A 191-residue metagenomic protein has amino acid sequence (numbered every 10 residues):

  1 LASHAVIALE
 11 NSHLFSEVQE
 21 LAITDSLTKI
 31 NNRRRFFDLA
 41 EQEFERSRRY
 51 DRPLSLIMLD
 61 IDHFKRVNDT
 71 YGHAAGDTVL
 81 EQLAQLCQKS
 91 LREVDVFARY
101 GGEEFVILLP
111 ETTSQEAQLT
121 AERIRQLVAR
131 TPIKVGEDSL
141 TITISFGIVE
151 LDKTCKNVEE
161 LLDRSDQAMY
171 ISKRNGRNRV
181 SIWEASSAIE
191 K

Functional and structural regions predicted by a protein language model:
A2-V6: Allosteric cytosolic regulatory segments
S16-D38, L59-G72, E81: Conserved nucleotide-binding and Mg2+-coordinating catalytic segments in signaling enzymes
F36, A40-E41, L80, A84-C87 (+2 more regions): Heptad-repeat coiled-coil signal-transmission/dimerization helices
L39-Y71, C87, A98: Active-site-proximal structural segments of metal-dependent nucleotidyl cyclase/transferase enzymes
A75-V96, E104, R123, V128: Active-site-proximal alpha-helical element of nucleotidyl cyclase-like catalytic domains and analogous helices
A84-Q85, E116-I133, R164-D166: Alpha-helical scaffold within the catalytic cores of cyclic-nucleotide enzymes
V96-R99, L140: A short pre-motif secondary-structure segment
Q118, G136, V149-W183, S187-K191: Catalytic-core segments of nucleotide cyclases and related cyclic-nucleotide turnover enzymes
